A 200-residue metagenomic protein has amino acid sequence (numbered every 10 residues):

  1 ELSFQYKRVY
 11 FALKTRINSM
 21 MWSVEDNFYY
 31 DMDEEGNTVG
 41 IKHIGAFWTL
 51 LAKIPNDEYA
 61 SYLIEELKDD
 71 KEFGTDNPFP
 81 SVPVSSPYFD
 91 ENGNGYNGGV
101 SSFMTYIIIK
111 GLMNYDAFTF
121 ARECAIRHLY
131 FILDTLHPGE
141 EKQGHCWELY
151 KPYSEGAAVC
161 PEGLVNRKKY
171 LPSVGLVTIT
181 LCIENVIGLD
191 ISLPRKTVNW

Functional and structural regions predicted by a protein language model:
E1-F11, K53-L67, L112-I126, G188-R195: Structural helix-adjacent loops and short alpha-helical linkers that scaffold large soluble proteins
L2-R8, N37, Y96, D116 (+4 more regions): A structural signal for alpha-helical segments
A12-V100, L133-E162, L181-I183, I187: Extended glycan-interaction surfaces of carbohydrate-active proteins
G45, M104-I108, G175-T178: Catalytic-loop motifs flanking and including active-site residues across diverse enzymes
T49, I108, L112, A121 (+2 more regions): Hydrophobic, well-ordered secondary-structure elements that form the walls of internal hydrophobic environments
G93-N97, S101-A117, A121: Peripheral, non-catalytic segments that deliver or gate enzyme domains
L164-W200: Catalytic cores of secreted or luminal carbohydrate-active enzymes
